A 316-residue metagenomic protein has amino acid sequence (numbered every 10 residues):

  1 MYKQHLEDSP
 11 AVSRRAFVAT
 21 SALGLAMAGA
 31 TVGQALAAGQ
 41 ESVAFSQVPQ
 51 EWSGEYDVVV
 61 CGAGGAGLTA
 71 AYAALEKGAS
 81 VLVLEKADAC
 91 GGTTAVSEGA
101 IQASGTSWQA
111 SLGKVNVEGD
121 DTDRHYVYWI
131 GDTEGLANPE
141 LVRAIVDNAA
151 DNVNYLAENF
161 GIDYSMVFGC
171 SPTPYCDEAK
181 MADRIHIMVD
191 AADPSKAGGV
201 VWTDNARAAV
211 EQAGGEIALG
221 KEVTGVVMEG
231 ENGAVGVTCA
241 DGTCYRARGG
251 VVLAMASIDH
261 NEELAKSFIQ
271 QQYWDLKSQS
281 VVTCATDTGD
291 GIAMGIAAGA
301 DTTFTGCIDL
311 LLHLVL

Functional and structural regions predicted by a protein language model:
M1-V12, A16, S21-M27, A38-G39: N-terminal secretory signal peptides
W52-G64: Beta1/beta-strand and adjacent pyrophosphate-binding region of the FAD-binding site in flavoprotein oxidoreductases
G54-Y56, D241-G250: Core beta-strand elements of the Rossmann-like FAD/NAD(P) dinucleotide-binding domain in flavoenzyme oxidoreductases
G67: N-terminal Rossmann-fold NAD(P) dinucleotide-binding loop
K77-T94: Glycine-rich FAD pyrophosphate-binding loop
A103-I145: Glycine-rich active-site loop/strand segments that organize a redox cofactor
I145-D241, R248, E262-A265, V315: Conserved redox-cofactor binding core of oxidoreductases
R246-V315: Glycine-rich loop(s) and the adjacent beta-strand/alpha-helix scaffold that form part
